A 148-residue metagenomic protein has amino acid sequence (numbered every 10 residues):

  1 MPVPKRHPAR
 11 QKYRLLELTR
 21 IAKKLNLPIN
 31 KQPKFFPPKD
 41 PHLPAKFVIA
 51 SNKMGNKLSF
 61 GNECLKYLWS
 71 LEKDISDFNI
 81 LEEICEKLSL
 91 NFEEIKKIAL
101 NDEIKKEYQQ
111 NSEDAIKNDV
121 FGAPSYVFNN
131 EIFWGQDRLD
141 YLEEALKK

Functional and structural regions predicted by a protein language model:
M1-L68: Structural alpha/beta surface segment adjacent to cysteine/selenocysteine redox centers across thiol/disulfide enzymes
E63-K148: C-terminal cap of thioredoxin/glutaredoxin-like
